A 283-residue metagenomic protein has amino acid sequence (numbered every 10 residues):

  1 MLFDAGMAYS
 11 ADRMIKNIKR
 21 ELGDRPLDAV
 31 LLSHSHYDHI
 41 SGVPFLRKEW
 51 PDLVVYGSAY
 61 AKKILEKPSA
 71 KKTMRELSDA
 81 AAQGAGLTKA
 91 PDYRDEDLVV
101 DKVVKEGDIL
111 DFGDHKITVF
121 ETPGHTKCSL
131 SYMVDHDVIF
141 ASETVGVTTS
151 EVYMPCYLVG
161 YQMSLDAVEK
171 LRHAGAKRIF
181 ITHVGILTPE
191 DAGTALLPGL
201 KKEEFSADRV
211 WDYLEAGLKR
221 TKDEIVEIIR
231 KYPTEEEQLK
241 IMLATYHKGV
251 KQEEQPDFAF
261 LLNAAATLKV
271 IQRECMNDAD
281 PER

Functional and structural regions predicted by a protein language model:
M1-R25, S131-T144: Conserved beta-strand hairpin/beta-sheet module of binuclear metal-dependent hydrolase folds, prominently
F3-G6, L27-H36, Y56-S58, E121-G124 (+3 more regions): Active-site neighborhood of phospho(di)ester-bond hydrolases with catalytic His/Asp-centered motifs
A8-S10, S35-I40, K62-L65, T126-S129 (+3 more regions): Active-site environment of divalent metal-dependent phosphoester hydrolases
Y9-D12, K19-K105, I109: Active-site HxH/HxHxD metal-binding segment of metal-dependent hydrolases
E49, Y161-Y232: Divalent-metal (often Zn2+) His-rich catalytic cores of metallo-beta-lactamase-fold enzymes
V103-V134, I139: Core dinuclear metal-dependent hydrolase active-site scaffold
T149-L158: Surface-exposed cleft-lining segments at the edges of enzyme active sites
E224-R283: C-terminal regulatory/interaction regions
